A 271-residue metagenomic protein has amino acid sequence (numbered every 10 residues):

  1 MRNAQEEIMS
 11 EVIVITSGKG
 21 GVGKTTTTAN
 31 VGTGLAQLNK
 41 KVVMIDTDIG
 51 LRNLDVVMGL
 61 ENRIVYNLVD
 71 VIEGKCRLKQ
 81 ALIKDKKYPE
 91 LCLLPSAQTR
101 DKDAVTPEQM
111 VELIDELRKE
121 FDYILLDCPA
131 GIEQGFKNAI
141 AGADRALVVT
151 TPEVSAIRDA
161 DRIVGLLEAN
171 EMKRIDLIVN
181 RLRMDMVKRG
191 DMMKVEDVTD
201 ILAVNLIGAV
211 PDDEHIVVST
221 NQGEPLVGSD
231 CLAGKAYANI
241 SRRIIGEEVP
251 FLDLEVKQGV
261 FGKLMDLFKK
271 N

Functional and structural regions predicted by a protein language model:
M1-I8, A81, L94: Extended, non-globular alpha-helical segments
R2-A4, A169-N271: C-terminal lobe/tail of nucleotide-utilizing enzymes
V12, L93, L206-A209: Conserved beta-strand scaffold positions in the cores of enzyme catalytic domains, especially in NTP/NDP-utilizing
V12-R77, Y123: Walker A/P-loop NTP-binding active-site region of P-loop NTPases, recognizing the glycine-rich GxxxxGKT/S
S17, D46, P95-Q98, C128 (+2 more regions): Flexible glycine-/small-residue-rich
T25-N30, I157, D161, M192 (+1 more regions): Short amphipathic alpha-helical segment that frequently serves as the phosphate-/nucleotide-binding helix
T47-K119, T220-Q222, L226-V227: P-loop/Walker-type NTP enzyme "switch/lid" segment
E108-E112, E116-K119, Y123-V218: Conserved catalytic-core segment of NTP-binding enzymes
